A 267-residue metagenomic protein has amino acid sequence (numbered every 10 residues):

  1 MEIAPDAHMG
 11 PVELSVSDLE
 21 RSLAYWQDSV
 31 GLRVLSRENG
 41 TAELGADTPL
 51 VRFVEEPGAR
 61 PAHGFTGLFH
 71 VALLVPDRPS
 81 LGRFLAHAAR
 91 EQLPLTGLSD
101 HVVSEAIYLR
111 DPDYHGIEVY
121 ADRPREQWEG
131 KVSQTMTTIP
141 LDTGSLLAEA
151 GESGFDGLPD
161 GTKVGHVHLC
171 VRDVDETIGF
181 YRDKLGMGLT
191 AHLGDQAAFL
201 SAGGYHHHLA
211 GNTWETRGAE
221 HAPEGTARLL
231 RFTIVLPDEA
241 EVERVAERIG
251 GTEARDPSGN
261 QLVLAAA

Functional and structural regions predicted by a protein language model:
M1-S36, A46-P94, R110-L193, A202-A267: Glyoxalase I/VOC metalloenzyme domain signal
G40, V102-E105, G194-Q196: Short acidic/glycine-enriched loop/turn segments that link adjacent beta-strands
T41-G45, A198-S201: Minor-groove-contacting beta-hairpin "wing" of winged helix-turn-helix DNA-binding domains
S99-V102, G203: A short beta-turn/loop motif at secondary-structure boundaries
H101-S104, E247-I249: Short, small/polar residue-rich loop motifs at catalytic or cofactor-binding pockets
